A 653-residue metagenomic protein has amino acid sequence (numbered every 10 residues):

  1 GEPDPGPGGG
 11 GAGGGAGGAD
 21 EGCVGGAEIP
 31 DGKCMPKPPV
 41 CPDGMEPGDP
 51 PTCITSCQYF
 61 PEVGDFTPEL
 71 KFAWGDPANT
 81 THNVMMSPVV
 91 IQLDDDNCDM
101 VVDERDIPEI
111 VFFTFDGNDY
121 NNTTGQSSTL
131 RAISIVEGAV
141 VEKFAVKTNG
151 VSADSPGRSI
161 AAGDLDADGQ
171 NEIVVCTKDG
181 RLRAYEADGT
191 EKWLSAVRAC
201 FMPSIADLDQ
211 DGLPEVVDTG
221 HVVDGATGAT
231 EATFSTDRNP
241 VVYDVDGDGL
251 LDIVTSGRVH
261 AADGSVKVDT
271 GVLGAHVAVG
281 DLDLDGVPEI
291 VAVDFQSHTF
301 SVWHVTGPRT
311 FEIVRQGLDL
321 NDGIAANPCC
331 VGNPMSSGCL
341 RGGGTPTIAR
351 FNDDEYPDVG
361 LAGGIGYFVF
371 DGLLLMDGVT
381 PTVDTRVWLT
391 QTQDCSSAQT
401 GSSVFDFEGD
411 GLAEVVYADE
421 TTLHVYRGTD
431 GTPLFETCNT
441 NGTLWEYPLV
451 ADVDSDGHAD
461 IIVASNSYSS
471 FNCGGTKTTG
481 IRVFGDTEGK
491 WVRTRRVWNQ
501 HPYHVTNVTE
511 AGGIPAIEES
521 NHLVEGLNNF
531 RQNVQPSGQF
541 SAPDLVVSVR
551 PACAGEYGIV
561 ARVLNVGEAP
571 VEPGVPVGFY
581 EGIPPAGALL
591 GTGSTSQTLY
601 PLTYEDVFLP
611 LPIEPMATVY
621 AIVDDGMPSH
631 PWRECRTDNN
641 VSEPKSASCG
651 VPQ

Functional and structural regions predicted by a protein language model:
G1-C34, P652-Q653: Ser/Thr-rich, Pro/Gly/Ala-heavy low-complexity intrinsically disordered linkers and tails of secreted extracellular
E2-D4, G17-A19, Y503, V571 (+1 more regions): Exposed regions on extracellular, virion, or secretory-pathway luminal proteins
P7-D20, D188, T227, A262-D263 (+4 more regions): Intrinsic disorder/low-complexity segments
G15, A162, P628-H630: A generic structured-segment signal
C23, E28-I29, C176, F295 (+4 more regions): Generic beta-strand structural signal
D31-K33, E69, R495, D544 (+2 more regions): A residue-level signal for beta-strand positions that form part of recognition/binding surfaces within mature
K37-A542: Extracytoplasmic/lumenal domain signature
S537-Q653: Extracellular/luminal regions of secreted and cell-surface proteins that mediate adhesion/ECM remodeling
